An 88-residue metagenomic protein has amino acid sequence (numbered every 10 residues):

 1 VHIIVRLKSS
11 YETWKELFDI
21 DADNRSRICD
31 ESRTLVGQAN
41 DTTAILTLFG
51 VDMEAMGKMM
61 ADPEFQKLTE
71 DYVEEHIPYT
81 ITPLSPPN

Functional and structural regions predicted by a protein language model:
V1-I3: Short structural boundary motif marking the start of a folded domain
R6, T47-F49: Short hydrophobic/aromatic beta-strand micro-patches that form the beta-sheet surface supporting nucleotide- or nucleic
R6-L17: Short, surface-exposed ligand-recognition loops at beta-strand->loop->(often short) alpha-helix junctions that present
Y11-T13, D52-E54, P87: Residues that cap or initiate secondary-structure elements
D19-L35, F49-T82: An amphipathic, aromatic/His-enriched active-site/gating alpha helix that lines ligand/cofactor pockets
A39-N40: Residue-level recognition of beta-strand termini and adjacent short loop/turns
T82-N88: Short, low-order "capping/linker" segments at domain edges
